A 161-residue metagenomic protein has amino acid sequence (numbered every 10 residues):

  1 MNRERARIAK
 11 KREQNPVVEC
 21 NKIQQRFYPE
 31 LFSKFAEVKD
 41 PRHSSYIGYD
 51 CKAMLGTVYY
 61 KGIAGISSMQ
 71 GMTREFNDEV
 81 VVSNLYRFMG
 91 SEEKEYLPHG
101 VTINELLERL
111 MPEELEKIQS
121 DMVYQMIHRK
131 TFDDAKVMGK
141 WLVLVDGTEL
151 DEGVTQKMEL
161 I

Functional and structural regions predicted by a protein language model:
M1-P29: Charged, often Cys/His-bearing segments associated with DNA-binding zinc-finger transcription factors
A6-R7, S33, R87: Polar/charged alpha-helical tracts
A9-E13, P98-T102, R129, D133: Alpha-helix boundary/capping detector
N21, Q25-G56, N104: Basic, short loop/linker segments at the boundary and entry of helix-turn-helix/winged-helix-like folds
S33, E95, T148: Flexible, active-site-adjacent loop/turn segments at secondary-structure boundaries
Y46-D121, Q125: Short, positively charged, Gly/Tyr-enriched micro-motifs that form contact patches at catalytic or ligand/partner
N104-I161: Active-site-proximal, Lys/Arg-enriched surface segment that forms a nucleic-acid-binding/basic interface patch
